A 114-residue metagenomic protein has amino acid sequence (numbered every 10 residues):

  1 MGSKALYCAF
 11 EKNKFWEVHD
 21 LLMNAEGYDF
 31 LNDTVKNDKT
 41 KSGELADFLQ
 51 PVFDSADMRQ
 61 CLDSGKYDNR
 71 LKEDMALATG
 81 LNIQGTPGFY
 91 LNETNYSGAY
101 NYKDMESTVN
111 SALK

Functional and structural regions predicted by a protein language model:
M1-G85, Y90-K114: Cysteine-centric redox/oxidoreductase cores and disulfide-bonded domains
